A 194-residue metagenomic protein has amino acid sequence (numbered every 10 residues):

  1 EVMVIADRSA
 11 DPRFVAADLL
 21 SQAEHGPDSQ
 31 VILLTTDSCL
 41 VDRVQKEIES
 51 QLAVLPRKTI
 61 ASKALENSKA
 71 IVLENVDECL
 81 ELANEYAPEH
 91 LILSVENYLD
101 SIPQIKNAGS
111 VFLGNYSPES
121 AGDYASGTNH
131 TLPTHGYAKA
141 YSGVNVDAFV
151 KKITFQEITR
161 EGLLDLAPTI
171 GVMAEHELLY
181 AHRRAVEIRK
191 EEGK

Functional and structural regions predicted by a protein language model:
E1-E78: ALDH superfamily catalytic-core signature
V4, S21-H25, S29-L33, V54 (+7 more regions): Generic alpha-helix detector with strongest preference for long hydrophobic helices that associate with membranes
I5, F14, D18-Q22, R43-E47 (+5 more regions): Alpha-helical scaffold segments in soluble metabolic enzymes
V31, K69, L73, C79 (+3 more regions): Generic hydrophobic/packing signal
D77-L80, E119: A short acidic, often aromatic-flanked loop/helix-cap motif at beta-alpha or helix-coil junctions that lines enzyme
N84-K194: C-terminal core of ALDH-fold dehydrogenases
